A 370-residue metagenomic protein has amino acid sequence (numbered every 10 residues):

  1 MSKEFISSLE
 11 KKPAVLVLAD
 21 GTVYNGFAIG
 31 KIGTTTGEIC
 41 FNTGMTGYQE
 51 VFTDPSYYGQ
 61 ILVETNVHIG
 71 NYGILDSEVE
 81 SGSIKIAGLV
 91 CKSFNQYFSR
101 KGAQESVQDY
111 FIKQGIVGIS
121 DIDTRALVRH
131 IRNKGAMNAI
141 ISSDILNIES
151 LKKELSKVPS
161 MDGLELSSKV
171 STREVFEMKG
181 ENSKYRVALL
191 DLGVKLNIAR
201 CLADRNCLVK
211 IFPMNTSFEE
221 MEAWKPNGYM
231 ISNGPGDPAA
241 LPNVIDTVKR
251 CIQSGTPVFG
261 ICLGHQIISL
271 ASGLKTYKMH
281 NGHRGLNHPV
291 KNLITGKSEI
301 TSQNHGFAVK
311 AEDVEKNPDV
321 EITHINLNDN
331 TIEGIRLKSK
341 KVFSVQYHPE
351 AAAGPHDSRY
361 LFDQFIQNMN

Functional and structural regions predicted by a protein language model:
S2-N215, E219-W224, P238, A352 (+1 more regions): RNA-binding accessory domains that recognize and position tRNA/RNA substrates
V117, R186, P257-F259, K275 (+1 more regions): Proline-centered loop/turn at the N-terminus of a beta-strand
D123, C262, H305, H348: Active-site glycine-centered loops adjacent to acidic/histidine catalytic or metal-binding residues that shape
E181-V187, T295-S298, L337-V342: Beta-strand-turn-beta hairpins that frame and shape the catalytic cleft of phosphate-ester-processing enzymes
K184-A188, L208, P257, I300 (+1 more regions): Residues that mark the start of a beta-strand
A223-G228, S232-I300, G306-A311, G354-N368: Cysteine-nucleophile active-site neighborhood
K297-K340: Catalytic beta-strand/loop cores that center a nucleophilic Ser/Cys/Thr and support acyl-enzyme chemistry
G334-N370: A glycine-centered loop/beta-turn motif at secondary-structure junctions
